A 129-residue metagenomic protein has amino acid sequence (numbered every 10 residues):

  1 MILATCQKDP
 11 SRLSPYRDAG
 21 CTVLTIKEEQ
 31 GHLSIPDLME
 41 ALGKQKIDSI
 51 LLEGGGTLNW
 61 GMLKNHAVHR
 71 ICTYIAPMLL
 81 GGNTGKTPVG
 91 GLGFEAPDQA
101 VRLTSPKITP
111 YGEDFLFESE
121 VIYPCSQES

Functional and structural regions predicted by a protein language model:
M1-S129: Enzymes that bind and transform nitrogen-containing heteroaromatic metabolites
